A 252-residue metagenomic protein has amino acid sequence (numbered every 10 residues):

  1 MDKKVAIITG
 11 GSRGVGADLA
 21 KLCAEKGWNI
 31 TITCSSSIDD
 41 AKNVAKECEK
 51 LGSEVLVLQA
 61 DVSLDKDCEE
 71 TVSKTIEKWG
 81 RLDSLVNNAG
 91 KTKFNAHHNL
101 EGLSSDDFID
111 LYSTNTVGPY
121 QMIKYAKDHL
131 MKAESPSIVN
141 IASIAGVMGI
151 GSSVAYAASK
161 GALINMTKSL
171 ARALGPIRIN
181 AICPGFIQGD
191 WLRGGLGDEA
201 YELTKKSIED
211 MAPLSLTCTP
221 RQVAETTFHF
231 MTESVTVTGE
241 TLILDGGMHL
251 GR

Functional and structural regions predicted by a protein language model:
S12-R13: Conserved glycine-rich cofactor-binding loop
A96-L100, S104-I109, I208: Substrate-binding pocket helix/loop in short-chain dehydrogenase/reductase
I123, S159, T167: Active-site helix of classical SDR
D128, A171-A173: Alpha-helical segment proximal to the catalytic Tyr-Lys
S135, G175-R178, C183, V237-G239: Short, small/polar-rich loop/turn modules that mediate ligand/substrate recognition or access, typified
S143: Residue(s) in the substrate-gating loop at a strand-loop-helix junction that position the organic substrate next
L216-L244, H249: C-terminal substrate-recognition "lid" of short-chain dehydrogenase/reductases
